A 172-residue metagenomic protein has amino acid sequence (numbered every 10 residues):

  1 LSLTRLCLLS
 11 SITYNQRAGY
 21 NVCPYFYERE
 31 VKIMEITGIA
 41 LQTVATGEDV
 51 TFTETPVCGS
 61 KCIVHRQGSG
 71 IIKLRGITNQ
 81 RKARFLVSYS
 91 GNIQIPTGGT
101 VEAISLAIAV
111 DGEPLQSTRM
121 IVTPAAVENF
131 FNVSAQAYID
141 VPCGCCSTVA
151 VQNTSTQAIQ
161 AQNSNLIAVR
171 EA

Functional and structural regions predicted by a protein language model:
L1-I33: Short, Lys/Arg-enriched N-terminal segments with co-localized hydrophobic residues within the first ~10-30 amino acids
C23, Y27-A172: Extracellular jelly-roll beta-sandwich "head" domains, especially the C-terminal globular C1q domain
